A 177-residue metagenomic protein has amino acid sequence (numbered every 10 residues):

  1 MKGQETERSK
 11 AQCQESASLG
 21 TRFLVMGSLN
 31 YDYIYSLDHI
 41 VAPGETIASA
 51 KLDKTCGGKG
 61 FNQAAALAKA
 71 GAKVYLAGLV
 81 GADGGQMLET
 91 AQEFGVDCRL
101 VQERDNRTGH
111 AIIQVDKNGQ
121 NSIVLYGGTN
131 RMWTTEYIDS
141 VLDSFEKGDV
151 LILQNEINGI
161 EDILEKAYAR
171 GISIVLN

Functional and structural regions predicted by a protein language model:
K2-E5, C13-L29, E89-E103, V115-N177: Ribokinase/PfkB-type carbohydrate-kinase core domain
F23, P43-H110: Substrate-binding N-lobe of the ribokinase-like
D32-G44: Acidic-glycine-rich active-site phosphate/pyrophosphate-binding loop
Y35, G58, W133-T134: Short, charged, surface-exposed secondary-structure boundary motifs
D38-I40, N62-Q63, D139: Short, flexible segments with low predicted structural confidence
